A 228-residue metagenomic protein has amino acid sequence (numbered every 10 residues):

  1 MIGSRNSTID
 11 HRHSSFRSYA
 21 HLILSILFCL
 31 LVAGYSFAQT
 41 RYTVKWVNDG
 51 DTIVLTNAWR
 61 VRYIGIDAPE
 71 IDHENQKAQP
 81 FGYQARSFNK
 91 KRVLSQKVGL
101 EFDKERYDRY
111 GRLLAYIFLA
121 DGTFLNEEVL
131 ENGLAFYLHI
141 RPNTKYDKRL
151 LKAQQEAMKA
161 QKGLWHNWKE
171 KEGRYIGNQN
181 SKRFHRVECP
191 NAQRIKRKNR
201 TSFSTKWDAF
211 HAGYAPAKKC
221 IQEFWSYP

Functional and structural regions predicted by a protein language model:
I2-R5, I9-H13, R17-P228: Small beta-barrel nucleic-acid-binding modules, primarily SNase/OB-fold domains and secondarily Tudor-like barrels
